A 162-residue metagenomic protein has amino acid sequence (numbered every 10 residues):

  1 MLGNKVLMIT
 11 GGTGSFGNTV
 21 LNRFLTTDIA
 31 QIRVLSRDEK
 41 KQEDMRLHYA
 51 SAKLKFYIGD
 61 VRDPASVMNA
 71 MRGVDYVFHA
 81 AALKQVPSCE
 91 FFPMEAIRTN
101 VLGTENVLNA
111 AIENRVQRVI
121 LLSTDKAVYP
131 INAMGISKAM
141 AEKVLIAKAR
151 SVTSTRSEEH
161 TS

Functional and structural regions predicted by a protein language model:
K5-T27: N-terminal Rossmann NAD(P)H-binding glycine-rich loop of SDR-like oxidoreductase domains
D28-K41: Conserved glycine-rich Rossmann-like NAD(P)H-binding loop of the short-chain dehydrogenase/reductase
S36, Y57-I58, R98: Conserved residues in the N-terminal Rossmann fold of short-chain dehydrogenase/reductase
K40, R62, K84: Adenine-nucleotide cofactor-binding loop residues
A50, K55-Y76: Conserved Rossmann-fold cofactor-binding substructure of NAD(P)-dependent oxidoreductases
Y76-H79, L83-T155: Conserved Rossmann-fold NAD(P)-dependent oxidoreductase catalytic core, especially the SDR/UDP-sugar
E158-T161: Conserved small/polar residues in nucleotide/adenosyl-binding loops
